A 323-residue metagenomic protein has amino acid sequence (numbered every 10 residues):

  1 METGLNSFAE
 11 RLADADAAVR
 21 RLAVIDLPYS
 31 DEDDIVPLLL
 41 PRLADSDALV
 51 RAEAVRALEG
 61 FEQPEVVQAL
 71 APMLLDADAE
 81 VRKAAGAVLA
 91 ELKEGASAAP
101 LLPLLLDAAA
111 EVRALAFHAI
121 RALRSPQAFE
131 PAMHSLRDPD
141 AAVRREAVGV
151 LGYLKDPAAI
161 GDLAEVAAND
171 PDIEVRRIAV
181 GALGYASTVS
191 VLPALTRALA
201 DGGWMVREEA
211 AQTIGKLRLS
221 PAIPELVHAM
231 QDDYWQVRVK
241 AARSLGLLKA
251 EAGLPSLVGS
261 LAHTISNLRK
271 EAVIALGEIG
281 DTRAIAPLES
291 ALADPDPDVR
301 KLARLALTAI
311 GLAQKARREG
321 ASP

Functional and structural regions predicted by a protein language model:
M1-R11, E32-A44, Q63-L75, E94-L106 (+7 more regions): Amphipathic alpha-helical scaffolding segments comprising HEAT/armadillo-like alpha-solenoid repeats
S7-S30: Alpha-helical segment of the N-proximal tetratricopeptide repeat
A15-D16, S46-D47, A77-D78, A108-A109 (+6 more regions): Short inter-helical turns and helix N-cap capping residues of alpha-solenoid HEAT/ARM repeat scaffolds
D26, A57, V88-E91, A119-A122 (+7 more regions): Core register positions within helices of long alpha-helical scaffolds
A48-E146, V150-Y153: A generic tandem-repeat structural signature
Q231-L305: Ankyrin-repeat and related helical/solenoid repeat scaffolds used for protein-protein interactions
